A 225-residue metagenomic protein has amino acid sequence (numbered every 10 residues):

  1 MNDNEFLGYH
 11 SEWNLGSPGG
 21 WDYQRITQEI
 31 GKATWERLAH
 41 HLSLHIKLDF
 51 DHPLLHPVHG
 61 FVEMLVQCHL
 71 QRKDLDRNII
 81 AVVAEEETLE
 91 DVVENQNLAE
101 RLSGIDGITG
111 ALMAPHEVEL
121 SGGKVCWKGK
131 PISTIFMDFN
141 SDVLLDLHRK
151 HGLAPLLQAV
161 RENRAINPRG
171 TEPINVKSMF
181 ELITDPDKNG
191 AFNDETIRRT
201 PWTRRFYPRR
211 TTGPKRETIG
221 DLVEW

Functional and structural regions predicted by a protein language model:
N2-E5, N14-W225: Domain-scale recognition of functional cores that engage charged ligands
